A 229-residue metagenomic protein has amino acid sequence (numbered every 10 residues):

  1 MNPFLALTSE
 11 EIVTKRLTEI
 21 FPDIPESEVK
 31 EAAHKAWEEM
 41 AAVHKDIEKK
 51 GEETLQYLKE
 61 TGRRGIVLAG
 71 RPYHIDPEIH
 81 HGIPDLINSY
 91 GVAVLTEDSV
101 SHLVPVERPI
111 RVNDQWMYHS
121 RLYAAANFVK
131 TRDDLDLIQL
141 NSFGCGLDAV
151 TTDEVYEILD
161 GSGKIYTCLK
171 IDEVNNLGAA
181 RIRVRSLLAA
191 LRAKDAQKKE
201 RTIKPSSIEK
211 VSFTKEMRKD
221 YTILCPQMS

Functional and structural regions predicted by a protein language model:
M1-S229: An N-terminal assembly and electron-transfer interface module characteristic of large anaerobic redox and radical
